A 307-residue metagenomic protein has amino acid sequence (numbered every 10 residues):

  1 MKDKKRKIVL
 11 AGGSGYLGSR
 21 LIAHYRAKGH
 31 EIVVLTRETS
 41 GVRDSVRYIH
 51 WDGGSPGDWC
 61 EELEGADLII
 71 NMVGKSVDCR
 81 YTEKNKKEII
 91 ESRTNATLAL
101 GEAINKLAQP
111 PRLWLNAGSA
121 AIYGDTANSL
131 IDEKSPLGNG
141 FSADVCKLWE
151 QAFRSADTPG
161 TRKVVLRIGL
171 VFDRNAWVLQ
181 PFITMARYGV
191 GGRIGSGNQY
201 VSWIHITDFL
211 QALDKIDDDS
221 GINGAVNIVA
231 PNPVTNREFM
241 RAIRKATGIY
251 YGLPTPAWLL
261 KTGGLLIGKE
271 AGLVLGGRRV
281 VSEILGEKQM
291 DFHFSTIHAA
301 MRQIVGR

Functional and structural regions predicted by a protein language model:
K2, G272-R307: C-terminal amphipathic/interface module of NAD(P)-dependent oxidoreductases and related NAD-binding regulators
I8-K28: N-terminal Rossmann NAD(P)H-binding glycine-rich loop of SDR-like oxidoreductase domains
S40, R47-A96: NAD(P)H-binding glycine-rich loop region in Rossmannoid oxidoreductase-like domains and their noncatalytic homologs
L98-G140: Conserved Rossmann-fold NAD(P)-dependent oxidoreductase catalytic core, especially the SDR/UDP-sugar
S119, Q151-R174: Conserved beta-loop-beta element that borders a ligand/cofactor-binding pocket
L137-F141, G169-A176, S196-I206, D217: Glycine-rich "substrate-gating" loop/helix at the edge of Rossmann-like oxidoreductase active sites
I183-G191, Q199-P233: Alpha-helical substrate-binding/gating segment
I216-I267, R302-V305: Mid/C-terminal beta-alpha module of Rossmann-like enzyme folds, strongest in SDR-family dehydrogenases/epimerases
